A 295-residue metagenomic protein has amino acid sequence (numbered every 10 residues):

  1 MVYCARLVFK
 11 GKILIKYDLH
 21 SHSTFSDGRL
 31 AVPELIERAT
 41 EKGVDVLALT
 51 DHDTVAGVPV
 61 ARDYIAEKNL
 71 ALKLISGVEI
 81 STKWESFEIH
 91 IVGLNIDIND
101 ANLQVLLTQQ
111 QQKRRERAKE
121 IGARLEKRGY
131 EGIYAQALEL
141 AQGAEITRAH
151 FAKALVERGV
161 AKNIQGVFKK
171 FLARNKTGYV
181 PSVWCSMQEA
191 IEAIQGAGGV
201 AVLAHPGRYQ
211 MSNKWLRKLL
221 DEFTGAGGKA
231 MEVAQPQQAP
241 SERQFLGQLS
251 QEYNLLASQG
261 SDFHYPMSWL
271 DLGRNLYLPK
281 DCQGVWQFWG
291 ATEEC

Functional and structural regions predicted by a protein language model:
C4-F87, F171-A173, S186-E192, A197-S268 (+1 more regions): An N-terminally biased module of ancient metal coordination in phosphate/nucleic-acid-related enzymes
Y64-L219, D281-G284, W289: Extended substrate/RNA-proximal surfaces in nucleic-acid metabolism proteins
S261-E294: Catalytic core of soluble alpha/beta enzymes
